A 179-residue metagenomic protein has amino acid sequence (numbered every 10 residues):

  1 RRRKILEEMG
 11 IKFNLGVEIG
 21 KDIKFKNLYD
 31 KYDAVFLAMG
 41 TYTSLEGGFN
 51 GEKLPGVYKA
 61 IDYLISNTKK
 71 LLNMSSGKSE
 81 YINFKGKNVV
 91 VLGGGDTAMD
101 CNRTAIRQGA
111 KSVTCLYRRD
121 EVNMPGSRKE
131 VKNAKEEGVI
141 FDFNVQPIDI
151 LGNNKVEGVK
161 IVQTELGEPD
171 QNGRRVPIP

Functional and structural regions predicted by a protein language model:
R1-L45, K69-S79, F84, R107-P179: A Rossmann-like FAD-binding core segment of flavoenzymes
A38-I61: Flavin (primarily FAD) binding-site architecture
I61-N67: A glycine-rich, Thr/Ser-enriched phosphate-binding loop motif common to dinucleotide/cofactor-binding enzymes
G93-G95: Glycine-rich Rossmann-fold phosphate-binding loop(s) that bind the pyrophosphate of adenine dinucleotide cofactors
A98-M99: N-terminal Rossmann-fold NAD(P) dinucleotide-binding loop
